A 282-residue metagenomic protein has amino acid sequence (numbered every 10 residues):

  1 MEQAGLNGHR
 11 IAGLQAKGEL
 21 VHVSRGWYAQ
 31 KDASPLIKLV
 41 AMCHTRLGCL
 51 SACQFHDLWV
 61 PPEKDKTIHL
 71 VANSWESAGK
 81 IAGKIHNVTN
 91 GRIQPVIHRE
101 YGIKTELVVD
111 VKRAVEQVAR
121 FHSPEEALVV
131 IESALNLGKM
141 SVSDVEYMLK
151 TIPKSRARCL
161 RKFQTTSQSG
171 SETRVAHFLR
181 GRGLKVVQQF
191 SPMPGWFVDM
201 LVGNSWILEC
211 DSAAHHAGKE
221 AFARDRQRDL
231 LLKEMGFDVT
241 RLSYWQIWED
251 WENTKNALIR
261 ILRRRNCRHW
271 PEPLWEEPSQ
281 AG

Functional and structural regions predicted by a protein language model:
M1-I152, R263-G282: Short gly/ser-rich loop at a beta-strand->alpha-helix junction or flexible surface loop bordering the NTP-binding
L135-G282: Surface segments flanking catalytic/ligand-binding clefts of nucleic-acid enzymes
